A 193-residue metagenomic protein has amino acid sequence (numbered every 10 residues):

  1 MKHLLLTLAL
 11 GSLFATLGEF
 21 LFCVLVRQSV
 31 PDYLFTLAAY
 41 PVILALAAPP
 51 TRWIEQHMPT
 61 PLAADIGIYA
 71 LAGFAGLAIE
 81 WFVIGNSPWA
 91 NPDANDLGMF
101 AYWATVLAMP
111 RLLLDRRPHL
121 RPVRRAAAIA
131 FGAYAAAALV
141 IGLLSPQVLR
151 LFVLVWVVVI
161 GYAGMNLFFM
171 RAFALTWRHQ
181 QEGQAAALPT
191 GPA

Functional and structural regions predicted by a protein language model:
M1-G191: Aromatic-rich, lipid-facing transmembrane alpha helices and their immediate juxtamembrane interface loops in integral
